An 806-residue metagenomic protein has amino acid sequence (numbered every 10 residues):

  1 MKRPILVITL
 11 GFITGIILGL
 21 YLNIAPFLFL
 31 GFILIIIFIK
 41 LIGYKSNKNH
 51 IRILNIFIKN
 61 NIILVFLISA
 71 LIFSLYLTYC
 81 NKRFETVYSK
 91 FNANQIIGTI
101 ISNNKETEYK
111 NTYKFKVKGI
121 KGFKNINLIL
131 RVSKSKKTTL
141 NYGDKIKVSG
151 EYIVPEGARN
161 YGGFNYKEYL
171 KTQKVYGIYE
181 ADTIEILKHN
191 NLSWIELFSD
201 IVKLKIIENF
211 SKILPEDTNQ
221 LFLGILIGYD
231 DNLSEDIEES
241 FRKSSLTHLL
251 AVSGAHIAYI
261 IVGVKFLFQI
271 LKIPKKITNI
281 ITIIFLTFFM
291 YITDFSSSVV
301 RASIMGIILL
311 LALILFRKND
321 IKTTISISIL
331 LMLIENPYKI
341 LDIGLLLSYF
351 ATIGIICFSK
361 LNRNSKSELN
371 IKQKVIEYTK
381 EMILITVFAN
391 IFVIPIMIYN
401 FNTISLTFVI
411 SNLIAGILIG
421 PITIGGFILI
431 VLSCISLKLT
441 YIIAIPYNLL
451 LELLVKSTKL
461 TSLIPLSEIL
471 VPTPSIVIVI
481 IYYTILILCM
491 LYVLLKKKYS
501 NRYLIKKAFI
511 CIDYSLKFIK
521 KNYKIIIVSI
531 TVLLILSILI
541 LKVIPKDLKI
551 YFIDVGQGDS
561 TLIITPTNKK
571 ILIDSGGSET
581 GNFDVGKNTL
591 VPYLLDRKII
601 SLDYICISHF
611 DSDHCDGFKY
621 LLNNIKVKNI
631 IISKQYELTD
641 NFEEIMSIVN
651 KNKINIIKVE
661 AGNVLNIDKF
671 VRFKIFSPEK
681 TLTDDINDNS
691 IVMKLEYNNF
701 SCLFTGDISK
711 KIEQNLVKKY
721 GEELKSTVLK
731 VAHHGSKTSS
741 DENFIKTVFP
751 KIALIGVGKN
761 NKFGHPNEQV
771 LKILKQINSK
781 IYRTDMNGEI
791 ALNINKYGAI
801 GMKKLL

Functional and structural regions predicted by a protein language model:
M1-V87, R301, Y499-I512: N-terminal leader/targeting segments
R3, V7, G15, G19 (+10 more regions): Hydrophobic alpha-helical transmembrane segments in multi-pass membrane proteins
L10, T172-M305, L310, I391 (+5 more regions): Aromatic-rich juxtamembrane segments at the membrane interface
I53-L54, L71-H248, F583, N588-R597 (+5 more regions): Membrane-interface helix/helix-cap signal primarily in integral membrane proteins
D230, L333-L341, S462-L491, K498-Y604 (+2 more regions): Core dinuclear metal-dependent hydrolase active-site scaffold
L602-D613, Q635, L729-H733: Metallo-beta-lactamase
S612-V649, P750: Active-site HxH/HxHxD metal-binding segment of metal-dependent hydrolases
N629, E713-G788: Cap/insert and terminal regions of metallo-dependent hydrolase folds
